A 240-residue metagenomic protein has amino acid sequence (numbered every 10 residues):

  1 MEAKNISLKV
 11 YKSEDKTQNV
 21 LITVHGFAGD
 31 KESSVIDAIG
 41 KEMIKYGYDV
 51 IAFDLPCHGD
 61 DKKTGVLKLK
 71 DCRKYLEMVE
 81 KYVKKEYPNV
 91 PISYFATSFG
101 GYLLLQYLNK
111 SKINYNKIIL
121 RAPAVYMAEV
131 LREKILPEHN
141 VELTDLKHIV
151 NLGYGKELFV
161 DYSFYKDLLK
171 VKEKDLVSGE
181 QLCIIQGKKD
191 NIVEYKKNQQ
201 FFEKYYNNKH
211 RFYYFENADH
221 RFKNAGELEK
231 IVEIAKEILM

Functional and structural regions predicted by a protein language model:
M1-K16: N-terminal cap/lid segment of alpha/beta-hydrolase-fold proteins
Q18-G26: Short beta-strand element of the alpha/beta-hydrolase
H25-D30, K188: Active-site glycine-rich loops that stabilize anionic/oxyanionic intermediates across multiple enzyme folds
A28-G40, K196: The serine-hydrolase catalytic nucleophile loop
I36, G40-K62: Conserved alpha/beta-hydrolase
H58-Y87: Catalytic nucleophile-loop/oxyanion-hole region of alpha/beta-hydrolase and closely related hydrolase-like folds
F95-L104: Gly/Ala-rich beta-loop-alpha elbow adjacent to hydrolase catalytic centers
Y102, I113-Y214, D219-V232, K236-I238: The alpha/beta-hydrolase serine catalytic core
